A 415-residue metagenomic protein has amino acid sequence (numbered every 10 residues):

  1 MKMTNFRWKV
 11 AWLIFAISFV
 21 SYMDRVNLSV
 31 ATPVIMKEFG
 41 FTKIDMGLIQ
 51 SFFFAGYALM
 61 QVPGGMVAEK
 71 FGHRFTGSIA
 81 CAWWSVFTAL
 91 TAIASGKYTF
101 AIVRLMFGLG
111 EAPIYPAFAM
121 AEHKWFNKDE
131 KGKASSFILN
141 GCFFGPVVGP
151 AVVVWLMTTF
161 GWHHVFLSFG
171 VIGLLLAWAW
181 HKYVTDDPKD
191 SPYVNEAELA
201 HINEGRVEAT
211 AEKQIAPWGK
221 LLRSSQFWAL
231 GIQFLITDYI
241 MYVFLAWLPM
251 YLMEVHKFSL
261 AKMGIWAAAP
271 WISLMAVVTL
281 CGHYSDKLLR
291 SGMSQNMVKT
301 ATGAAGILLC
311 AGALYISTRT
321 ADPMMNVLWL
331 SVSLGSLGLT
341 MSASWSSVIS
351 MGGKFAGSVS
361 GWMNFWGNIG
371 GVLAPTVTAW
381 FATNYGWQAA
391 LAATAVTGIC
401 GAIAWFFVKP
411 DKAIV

Functional and structural regions predicted by a protein language model:
K9-K43, F244-P249: Extracytoplasmic
L28-S29, S224-T279, M341, W345: Extracytoplasmic gate region of multi-pass secondary transporters
G40, G72, I93-T99, G110 (+4 more regions): Helix-breaking motifs and short loop linkers at transmembrane-helix boundaries and internal kinks in secondary membrane
S51-G64, A268-C281: Central cavity-lining transmembrane alpha-helices of secondary-active solute carriers, predominantly the Major
L59-S95: Conserved MFS/SLC helix-loop-helix module at the cytosolic interface between two early adjacent transmembrane helices
F75-A89, N296-L314: Structural signature of the two symmetry-related core transmembrane helices
V103-G141: Cytoplasmic helix-loop-helix junction between adjacent transmembrane helices in 12-TM secondary transporters
C142-V184, P188-S191: Helix-loop-helix hairpin linking two adjacent transmembrane segments in secondary transporters
